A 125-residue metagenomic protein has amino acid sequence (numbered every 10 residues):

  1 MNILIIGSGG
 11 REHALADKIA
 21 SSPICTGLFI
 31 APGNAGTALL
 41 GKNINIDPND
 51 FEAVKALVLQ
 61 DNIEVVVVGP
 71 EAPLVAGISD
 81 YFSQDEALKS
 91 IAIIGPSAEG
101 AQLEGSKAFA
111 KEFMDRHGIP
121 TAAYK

Functional and structural regions predicted by a protein language model:
M1-E99, E104, F109: ATP-binding N-terminal substructure of ATP-dependent carboxylate-amine bond-forming enzymes
S106-A108, F113-K125: Rossmann-like NAD(P)H-binding beta-loop-alpha module
